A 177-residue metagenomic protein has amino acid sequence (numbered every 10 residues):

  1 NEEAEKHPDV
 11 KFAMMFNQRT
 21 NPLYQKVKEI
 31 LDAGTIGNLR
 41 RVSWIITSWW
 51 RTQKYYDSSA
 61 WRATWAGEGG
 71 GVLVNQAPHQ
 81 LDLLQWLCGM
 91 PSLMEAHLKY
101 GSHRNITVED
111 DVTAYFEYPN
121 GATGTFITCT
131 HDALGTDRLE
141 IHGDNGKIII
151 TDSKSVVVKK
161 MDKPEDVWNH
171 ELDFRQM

Functional and structural regions predicted by a protein language model:
N1-K11: Rossmann-fold NAD(P)-binding glycine/threonine-rich loop
D9-A13, Q18-N105: Predominantly a Rossmann-like dinucleotide-binding segment in NAD(P)-dependent oxidoreductases
L39-S43, T125-T128, I150-D152: Beta-strand scaffold of nucleotide-dependent catalytic cores
P78, H103, I127-G135: Glycine-rich phosphate/pyrophosphate-binding beta-alpha loops
M94-A96, F126, I141: Generic preference for hydrophobic
T107-D111: A short, glycine/Asx- and small/polar-enriched loop/turn that sits immediately N-terminal to a beta-strand
T113, Y118, R138-M177: C-terminal glycine/acidic-rich active-site capping loop/insertion
A122: Glycine-rich GHKL/ HATPase_c ATP-binding element in histidine kinases
